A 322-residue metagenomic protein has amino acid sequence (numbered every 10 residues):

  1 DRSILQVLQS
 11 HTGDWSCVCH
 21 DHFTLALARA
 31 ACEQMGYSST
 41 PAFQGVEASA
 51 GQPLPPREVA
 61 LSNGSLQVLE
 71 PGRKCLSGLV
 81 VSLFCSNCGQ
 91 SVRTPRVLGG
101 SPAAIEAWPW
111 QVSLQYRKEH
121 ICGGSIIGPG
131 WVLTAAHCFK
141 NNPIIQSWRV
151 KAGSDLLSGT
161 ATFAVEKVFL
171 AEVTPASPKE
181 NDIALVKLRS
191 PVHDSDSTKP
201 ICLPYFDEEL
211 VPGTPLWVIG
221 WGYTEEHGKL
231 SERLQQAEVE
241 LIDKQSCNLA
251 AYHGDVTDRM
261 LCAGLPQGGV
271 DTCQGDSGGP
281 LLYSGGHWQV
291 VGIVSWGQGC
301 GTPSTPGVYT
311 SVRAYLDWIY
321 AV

Functional and structural regions predicted by a protein language model:
D1-Q6, E33-S39, V46-A107, S158 (+4 more regions): Extracellular/luminal ectodomains of metazoan preproproteins built from arrays of small disulfide-bonded modules
S3, C17, A30, R73 (+6 more regions): Extracellular secreted precursors and ectodomains with disulfide-bonded cysteine-rich loops/domains
D14-L27: Short, contiguous acidic and Ser/Thr-rich linear segments
H20-H22, F169-P175, P191-S231, E238 (+1 more regions): Active-site substrate-binding loop(s) of clan PA
H22-F23, Q44-G51, G279: Short amphipathic alpha-helical segments embedded in low-complexity Lys/Glu-rich regions
E33-E47, Q90-T94, L114-Q115, V132-A136 (+3 more regions): Conserved H-D interstitial segment of serine endopeptidase catalytic domains
Q111, Q115-P129, P178-K179: A conserved glycine-rich beta-strand in the N-terminal activation segment of trypsin-fold
Q111, Q115-R117, T214-V322: Extracellular trypsin-like serine protease catalytic domains
